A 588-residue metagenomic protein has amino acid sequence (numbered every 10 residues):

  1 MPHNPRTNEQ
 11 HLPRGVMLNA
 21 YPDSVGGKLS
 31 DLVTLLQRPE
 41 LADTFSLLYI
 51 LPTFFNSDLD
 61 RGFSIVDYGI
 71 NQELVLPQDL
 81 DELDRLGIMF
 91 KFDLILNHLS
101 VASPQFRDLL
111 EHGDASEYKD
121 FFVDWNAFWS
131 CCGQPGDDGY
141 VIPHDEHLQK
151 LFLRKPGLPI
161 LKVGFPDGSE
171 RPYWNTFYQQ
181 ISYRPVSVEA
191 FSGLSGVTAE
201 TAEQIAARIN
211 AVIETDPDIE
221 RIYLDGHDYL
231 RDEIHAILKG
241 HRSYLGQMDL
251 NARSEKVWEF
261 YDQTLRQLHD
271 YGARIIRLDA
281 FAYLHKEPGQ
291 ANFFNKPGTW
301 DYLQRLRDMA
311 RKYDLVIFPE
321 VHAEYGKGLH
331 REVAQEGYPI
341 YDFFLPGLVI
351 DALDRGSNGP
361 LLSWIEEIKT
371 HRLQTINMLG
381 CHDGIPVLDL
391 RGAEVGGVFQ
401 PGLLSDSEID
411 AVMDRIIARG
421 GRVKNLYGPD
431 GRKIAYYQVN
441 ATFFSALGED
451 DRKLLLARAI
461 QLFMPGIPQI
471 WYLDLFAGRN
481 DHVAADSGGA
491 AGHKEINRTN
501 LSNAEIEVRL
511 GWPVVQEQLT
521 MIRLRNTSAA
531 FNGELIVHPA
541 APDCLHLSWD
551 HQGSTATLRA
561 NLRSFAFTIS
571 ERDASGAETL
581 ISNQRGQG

Functional and structural regions predicted by a protein language model:
P2-K256, R266, D270, F281-L353: Acidic/aromatic-lined carbohydrate-recognition and catalytic surfaces of CAZymes acting on diverse glycans
G27, Q78, K256-Q263, F294-R305 (+7 more regions): Generic recognition of stable, solvent-exposed alpha-helical segments in well-folded globular domains
S46-L48, R274, P468: Short acidic/polar active-site loop segments enriched in Thr and Asp
I50, D93, Y261, L268 (+5 more regions): Conserved, mostly hydrophobic/aromatic
L51, D93, I276-F281, F318-E320 (+4 more regions): Generic beta-strand/beta-sheet core signal
G298, R305, D314, E320-G328 (+8 more regions): Anion-coordinating catalytic cores for phosphoryl-, nucleotidyl-, and glycosidic chemistry
K369-A566: Loop/helix patches that line or flank the sugar-binding groove of alpha-linked glycan CAZymes
R563-G588: C-terminal beta-sandwich/jelly-roll accessory domains of carbohydrate-active enzymes
